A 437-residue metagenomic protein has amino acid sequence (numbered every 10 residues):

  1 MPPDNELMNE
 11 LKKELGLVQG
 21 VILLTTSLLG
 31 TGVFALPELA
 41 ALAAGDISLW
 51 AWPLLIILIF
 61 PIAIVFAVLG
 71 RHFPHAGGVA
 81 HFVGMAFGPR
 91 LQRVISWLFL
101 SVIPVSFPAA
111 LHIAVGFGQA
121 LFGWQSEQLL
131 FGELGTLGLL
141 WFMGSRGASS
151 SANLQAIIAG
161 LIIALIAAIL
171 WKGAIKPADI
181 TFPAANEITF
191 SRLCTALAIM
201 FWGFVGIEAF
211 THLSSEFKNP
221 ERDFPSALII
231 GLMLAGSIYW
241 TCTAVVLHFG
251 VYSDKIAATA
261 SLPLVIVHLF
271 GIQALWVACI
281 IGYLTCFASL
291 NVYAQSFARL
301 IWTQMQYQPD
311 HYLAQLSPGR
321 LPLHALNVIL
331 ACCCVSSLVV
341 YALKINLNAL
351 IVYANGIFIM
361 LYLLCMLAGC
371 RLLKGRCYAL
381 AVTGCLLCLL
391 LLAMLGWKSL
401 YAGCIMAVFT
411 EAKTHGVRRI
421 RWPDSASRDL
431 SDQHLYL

Functional and structural regions predicted by a protein language model:
M1-E38, L42-I47, I59-F60, I64 (+3 more regions): Membrane-interface "cap" regions at the ends of multi-pass membrane proteins
L7-L11, L49, L54, G123-G135 (+3 more regions): Helix-loop-helix junctions that connect adjacent transmembrane segments in multi-pass membrane transporters
V33-P37, A114, M143-S149, Q273-A274 (+4 more regions): Transmembrane helix-loop junctions in multi-pass membrane proteins
L39-A43, P61-L137, W141-S145, A159 (+3 more regions): Hydrophobic transmembrane alpha-helices that form the core helical bundles of multi-pass secondary transporters
L42-D46, P74-A76, M85-L91, S215-D223 (+3 more regions): Juxtamembrane helix-boundary/capping and inter-helix hinge elements in multi-pass membrane proteins
V79-G88, A120, W124, I229-N291 (+2 more regions): TM-loop-TM module centered on a large, flexible mid-protein loop between adjacent transmembrane helices in multi-pass
V115, E127-K176, E187-F190, L228-M233 (+3 more regions): Membrane-interface loop-to-helix entry segments
L367-L437: A generic transmembrane alpha-helix motif of multi-pass inner-membrane proteins
